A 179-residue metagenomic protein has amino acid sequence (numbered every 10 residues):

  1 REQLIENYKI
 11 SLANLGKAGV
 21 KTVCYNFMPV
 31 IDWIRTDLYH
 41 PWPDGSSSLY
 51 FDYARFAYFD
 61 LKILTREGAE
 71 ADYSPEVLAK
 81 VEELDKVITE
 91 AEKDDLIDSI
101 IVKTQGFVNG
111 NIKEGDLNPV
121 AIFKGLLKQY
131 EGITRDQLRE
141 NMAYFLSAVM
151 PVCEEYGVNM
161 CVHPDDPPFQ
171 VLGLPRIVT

Functional and structural regions predicted by a protein language model:
E2-T179: Active-site acidic/histidine proton-transfer and metal-coordination neighborhood in alpha/beta enzyme cores
